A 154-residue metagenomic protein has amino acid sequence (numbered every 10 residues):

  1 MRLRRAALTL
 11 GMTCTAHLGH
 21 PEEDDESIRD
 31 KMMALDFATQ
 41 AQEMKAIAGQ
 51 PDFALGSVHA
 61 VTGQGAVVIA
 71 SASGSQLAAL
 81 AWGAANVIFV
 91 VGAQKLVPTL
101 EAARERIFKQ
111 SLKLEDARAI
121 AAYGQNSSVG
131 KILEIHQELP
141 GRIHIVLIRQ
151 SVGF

Functional and structural regions predicted by a protein language model:
M1-L55: N-terminal active-site beta-alpha-beta segment that forms phosphate/nucleotide-binding and substrate-recognition loops
A48-F154: Conserved phosphate- and dinucleotide-binding cores of soluble alpha/beta proteins, encompassing both enzyme active
